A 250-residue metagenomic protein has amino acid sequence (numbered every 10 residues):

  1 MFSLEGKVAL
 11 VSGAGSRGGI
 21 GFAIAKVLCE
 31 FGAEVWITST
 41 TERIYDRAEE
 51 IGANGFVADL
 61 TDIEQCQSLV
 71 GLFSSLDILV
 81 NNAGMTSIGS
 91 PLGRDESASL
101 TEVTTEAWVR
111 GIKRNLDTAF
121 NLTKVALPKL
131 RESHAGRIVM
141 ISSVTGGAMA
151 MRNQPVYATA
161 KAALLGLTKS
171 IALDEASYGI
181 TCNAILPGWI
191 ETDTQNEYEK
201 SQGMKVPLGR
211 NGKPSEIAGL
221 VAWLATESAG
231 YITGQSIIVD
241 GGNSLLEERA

Functional and structural regions predicted by a protein language model:
S3-W36: Canonical Rossmann dinucleotide-binding motif of NAD(H)/NADP(H)-dependent dehydrogenases/reductases, specifically
G13-R17, S99-T105, R137-A163, T168-S177: Catalytic loop of short-chain dehydrogenase/reductase
F56-L69, T105, S215: The beta1-alpha1 cofactor-binding region of Rossmann-like NAD(H)/NADP(H)-dependent oxidoreductases
M85, S99-F120, V139, L164 (+1 more regions): Catalytic Tyr-X3-Lys loop
T86-V109, R152-V156, N196: Conserved mid-core segment of classical short-chain dehydrogenase/reductases
R110-E132, A172-L173, S177, T226: Amphipathic alpha-helical dimer-interface segment in Rossmann-like NAD(P)H-dependent oxidoreductases
A135, A176, T181, I232-G234: Short, small/polar-rich loop/turn modules that mediate ligand/substrate recognition or access, typified
A222, T233-A250: Short C-terminal tail/terminal secondary-structure segment of NAD(P)H-dependent dehydrogenase/reductase domains
